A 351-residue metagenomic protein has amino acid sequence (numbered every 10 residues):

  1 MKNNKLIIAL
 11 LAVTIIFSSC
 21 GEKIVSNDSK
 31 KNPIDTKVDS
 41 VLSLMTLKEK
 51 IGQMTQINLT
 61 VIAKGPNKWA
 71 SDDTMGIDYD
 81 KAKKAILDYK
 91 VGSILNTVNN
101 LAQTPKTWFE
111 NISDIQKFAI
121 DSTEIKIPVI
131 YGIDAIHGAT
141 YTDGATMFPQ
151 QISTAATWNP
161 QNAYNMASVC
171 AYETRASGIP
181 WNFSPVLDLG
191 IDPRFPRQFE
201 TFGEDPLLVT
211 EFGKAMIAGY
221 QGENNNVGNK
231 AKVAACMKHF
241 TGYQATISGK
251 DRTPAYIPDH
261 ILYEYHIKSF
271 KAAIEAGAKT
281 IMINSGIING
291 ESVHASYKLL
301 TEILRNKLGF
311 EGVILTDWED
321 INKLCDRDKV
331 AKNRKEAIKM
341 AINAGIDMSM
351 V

Functional and structural regions predicted by a protein language model:
M1-K31: Bacterial Sec-dependent N-terminal signal peptides
C20-V351: Glycoside hydrolase catalytic-domain context in secreted enzymes
